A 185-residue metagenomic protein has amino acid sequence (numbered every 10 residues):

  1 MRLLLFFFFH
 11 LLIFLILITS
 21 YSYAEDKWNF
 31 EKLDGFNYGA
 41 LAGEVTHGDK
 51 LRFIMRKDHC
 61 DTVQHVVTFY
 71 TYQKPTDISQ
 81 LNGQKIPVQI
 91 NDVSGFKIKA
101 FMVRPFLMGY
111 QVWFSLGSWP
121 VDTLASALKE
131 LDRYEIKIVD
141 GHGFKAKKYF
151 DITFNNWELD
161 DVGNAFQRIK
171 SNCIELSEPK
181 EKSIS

Functional and structural regions predicted by a protein language model:
M1-A24: Classical Sec-dependent N-terminal signal peptides that target proteins to the secretory pathway
Y23-S185: A generic "folded-domain core" signal
